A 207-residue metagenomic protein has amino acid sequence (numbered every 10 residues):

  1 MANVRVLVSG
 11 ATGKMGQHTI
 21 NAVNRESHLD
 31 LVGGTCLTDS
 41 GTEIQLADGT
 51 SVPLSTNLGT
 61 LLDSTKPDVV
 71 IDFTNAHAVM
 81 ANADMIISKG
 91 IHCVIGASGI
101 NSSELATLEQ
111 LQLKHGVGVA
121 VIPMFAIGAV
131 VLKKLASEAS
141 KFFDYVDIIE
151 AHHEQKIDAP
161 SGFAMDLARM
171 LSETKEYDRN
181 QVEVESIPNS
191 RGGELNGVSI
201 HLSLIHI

Functional and structural regions predicted by a protein language model:
T12, G16-I20: N-terminal Rossmann NAD(P)H-binding glycine-rich loop of SDR-like oxidoreductase domains
R25-L46: NAD(P)-binding Rossmann-fold cofactor-contacting core
D48-L62, I71-V79: Glycine-rich, highly charged phosphate/nucleotide-binding loops
M85-S102: ADP-ribose/adenylate-binding Rossmann-like module
A97-G118: Rossmann-fold NAD(P)-binding glycine/threonine-rich loop
V131-L135, A139-S190, E194: Conserved anion/nucleotide-ligand pocket segment
I205-I207: Conserved small/polar residues in nucleotide/adenosyl-binding loops
